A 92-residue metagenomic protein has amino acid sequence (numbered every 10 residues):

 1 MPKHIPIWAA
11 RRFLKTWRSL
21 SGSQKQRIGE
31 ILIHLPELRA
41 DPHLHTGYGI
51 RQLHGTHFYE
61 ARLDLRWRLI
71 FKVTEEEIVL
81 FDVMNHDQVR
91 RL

Functional and structural regions predicted by a protein language model:
M1-W67, V73-L92: Basic, Lys/Arg-enriched alpha-helical interface segments
